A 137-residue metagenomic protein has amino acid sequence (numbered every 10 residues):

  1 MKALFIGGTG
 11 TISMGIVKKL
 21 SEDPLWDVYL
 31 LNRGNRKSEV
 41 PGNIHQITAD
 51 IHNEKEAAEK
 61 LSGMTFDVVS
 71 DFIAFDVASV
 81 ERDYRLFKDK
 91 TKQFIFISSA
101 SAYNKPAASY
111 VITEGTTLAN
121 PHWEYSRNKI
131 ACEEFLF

Functional and structural regions predicted by a protein language model:
A3-W26: N-terminal Rossmann NAD(P)H-binding glycine-rich loop of SDR-like oxidoreductase domains
G7, N32, S98: Short beta-strand/turn micro-motifs composed of small residues that flank or help shape donor/cofactor-binding pockets
K18-E22, S62, R85-K88, F137: Short, well-ordered alpha-helices that flank and scaffold nucleotide-derived cofactor binding pockets
L25-R33: Conserved glycine-rich Rossmann-like NAD(P)H-binding loop of the short-chain dehydrogenase/reductase
L30, I95-F96, F137: A structural signal for short, well-ordered beta-strand segments and their strand-loop junctions that often border
N35-T91, F96, A102-N104, Y110: NAD(P)H-binding glycine-rich loop region in Rossmannoid oxidoreductase-like domains and their noncatalytic homologs
A100-W123: Active-site "gating" loop of Rossmann-like NAD(P)-dependent oxidoreductase/epimerase domains
P121-F137: Active-site Tyr-X1-5-Lys
